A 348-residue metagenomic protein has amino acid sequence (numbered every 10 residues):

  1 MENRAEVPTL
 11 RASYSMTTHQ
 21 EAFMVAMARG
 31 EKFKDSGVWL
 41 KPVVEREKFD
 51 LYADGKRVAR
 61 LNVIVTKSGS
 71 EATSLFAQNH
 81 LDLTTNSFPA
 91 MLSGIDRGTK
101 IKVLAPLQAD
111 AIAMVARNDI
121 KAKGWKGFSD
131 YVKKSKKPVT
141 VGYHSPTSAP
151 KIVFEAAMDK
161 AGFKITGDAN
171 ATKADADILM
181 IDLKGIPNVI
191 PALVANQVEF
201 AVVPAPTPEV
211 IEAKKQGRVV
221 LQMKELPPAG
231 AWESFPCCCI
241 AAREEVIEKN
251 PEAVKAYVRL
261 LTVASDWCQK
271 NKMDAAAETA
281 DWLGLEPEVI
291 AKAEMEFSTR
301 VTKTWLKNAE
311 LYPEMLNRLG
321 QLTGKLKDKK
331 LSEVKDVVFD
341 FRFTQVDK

Functional and structural regions predicted by a protein language model:
M1-R11, K56, A122-T140, T323-L326: Immediate post-signal peptide segment of exported/extracytoplasmic ligand-binding proteins
A5, S93-L104, D159, F163-T166 (+1 more regions): Ligand-binding "clamshell"
T9-L10, M16-R60, I64-V65, S70-E71 (+4 more regions): Short, polar/charged alpha-helical segment
E47-R57, V65, G69-L81, S93-G98 (+2 more regions): Short helices/loops that flank or line small-molecule/ion binding pockets
P89, D182-E278: Pocket-lining segment of extracytoplasmic ligand-binding domains
P89, P106-P191, A195, Q222-L226 (+4 more regions): A conserved helix-loop-strand patch within extracytoplasmic ligand-binding domains of the periplasmic binding
I247-T323: Secondary-structure end/capping motifs
N317-K348: Conserved C-terminal helix/tail region of periplasmic/extracytoplasmic solute-binding proteins
